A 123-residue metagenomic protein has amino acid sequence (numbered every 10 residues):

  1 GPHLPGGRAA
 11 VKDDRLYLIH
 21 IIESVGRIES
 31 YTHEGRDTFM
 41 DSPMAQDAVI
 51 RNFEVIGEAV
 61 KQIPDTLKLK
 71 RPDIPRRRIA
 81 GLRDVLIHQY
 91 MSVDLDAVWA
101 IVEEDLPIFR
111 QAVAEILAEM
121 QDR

Functional and structural regions predicted by a protein language model:
G1-R123: Solvent-exposed interaction patches of small proteins and small membrane subunits
